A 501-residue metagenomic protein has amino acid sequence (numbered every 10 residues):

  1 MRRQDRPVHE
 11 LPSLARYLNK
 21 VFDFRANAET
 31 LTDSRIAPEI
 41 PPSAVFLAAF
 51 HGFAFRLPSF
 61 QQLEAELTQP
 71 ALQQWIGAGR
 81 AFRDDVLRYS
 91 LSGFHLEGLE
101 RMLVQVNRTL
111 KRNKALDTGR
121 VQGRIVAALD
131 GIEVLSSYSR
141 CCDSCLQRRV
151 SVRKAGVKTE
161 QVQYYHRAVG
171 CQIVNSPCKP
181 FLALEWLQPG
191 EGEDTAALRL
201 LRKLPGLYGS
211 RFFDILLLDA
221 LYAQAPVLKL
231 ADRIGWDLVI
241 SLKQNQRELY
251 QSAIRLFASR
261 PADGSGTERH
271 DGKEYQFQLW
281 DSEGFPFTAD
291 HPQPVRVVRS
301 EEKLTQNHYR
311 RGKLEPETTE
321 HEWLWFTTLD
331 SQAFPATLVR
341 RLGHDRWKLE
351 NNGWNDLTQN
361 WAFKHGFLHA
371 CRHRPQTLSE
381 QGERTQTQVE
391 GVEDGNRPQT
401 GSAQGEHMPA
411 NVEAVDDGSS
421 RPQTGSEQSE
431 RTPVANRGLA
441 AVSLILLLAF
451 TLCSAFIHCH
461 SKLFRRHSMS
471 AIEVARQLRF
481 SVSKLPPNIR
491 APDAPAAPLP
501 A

Functional and structural regions predicted by a protein language model:
V8-L11, A15-L47: Basic, short loop/linker segments at the boundary and entry of helix-turn-helix/winged-helix-like folds
H9, F24, A28, S265-R269 (+4 more regions): A short, flexible helix-boundary coil/loop motif
L14-Y17, L63, A333-L368: Short amphipathic alpha-helical "interface-anchor" segments enriched in bulky aromatics
I36-N107, A231, A449, F456: Short, positively charged, Gly/Tyr-enriched micro-motifs that form contact patches at catalytic or ligand/partner
A48, L63, R83, G123-S137 (+7 more regions): Short, conserved catalytic/metal-binding motifs centered on acidic residues
R88-S176: Active-site-proximal, Lys/Arg-enriched surface segment that forms a nucleic-acid-binding/basic interface patch
V150-F212: Electropositive, glycine- and tryptophan-enriched low-complexity nucleic-acid-binding patches
V239-Q244, E248-R346: An anionic, glycine-rich sequence signature occurring as long contiguous blocks
